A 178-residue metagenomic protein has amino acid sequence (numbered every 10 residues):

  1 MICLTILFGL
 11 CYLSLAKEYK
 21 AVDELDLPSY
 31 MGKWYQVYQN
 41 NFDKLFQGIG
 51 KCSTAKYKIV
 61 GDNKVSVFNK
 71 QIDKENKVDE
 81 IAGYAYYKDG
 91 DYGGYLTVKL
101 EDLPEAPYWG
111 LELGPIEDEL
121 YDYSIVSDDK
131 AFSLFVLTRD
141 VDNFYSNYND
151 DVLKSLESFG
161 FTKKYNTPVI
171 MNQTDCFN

Functional and structural regions predicted by a protein language model:
C3-N178: A beta-rich soluble binding module of mature secreted/lumenal proteins
